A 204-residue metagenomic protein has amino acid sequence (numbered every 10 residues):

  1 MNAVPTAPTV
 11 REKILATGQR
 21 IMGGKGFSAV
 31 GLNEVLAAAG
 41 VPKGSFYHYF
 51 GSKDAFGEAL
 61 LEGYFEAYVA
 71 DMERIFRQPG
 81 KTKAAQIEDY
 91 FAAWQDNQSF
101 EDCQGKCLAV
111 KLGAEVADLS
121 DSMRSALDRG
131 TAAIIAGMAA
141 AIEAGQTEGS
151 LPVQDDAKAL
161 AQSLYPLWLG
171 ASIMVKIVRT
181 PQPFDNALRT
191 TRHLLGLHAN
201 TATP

Functional and structural regions predicted by a protein language model:
M1-T9, A199-P204: N-terminal intrinsically disordered/low-complexity leader segments
N2, K13, T17-A55, A59: Helix-turn-helix
E12, A16, C107-V110: Short alpha-helical elements of helix-turn-helix
A59, E73-G105, A157-L164: Hydrophobic alpha-helical connector segments
E62-Y68: Short, basic, alpha-helical segments at the C-terminal edge of helix-turn-helix-like DNA-binding modules
Q86, F100-S122: Amphipathic alpha-helical segments used for helix-helix packing
N97-F100, A144, L164-Q182, L194-T203: Amphipathic C-terminal alpha-helical segment
V116-S125, T131-L160, H198-P204: Hydrophobic alpha-helical bundle segments that form small-molecule/ligand-binding pockets
